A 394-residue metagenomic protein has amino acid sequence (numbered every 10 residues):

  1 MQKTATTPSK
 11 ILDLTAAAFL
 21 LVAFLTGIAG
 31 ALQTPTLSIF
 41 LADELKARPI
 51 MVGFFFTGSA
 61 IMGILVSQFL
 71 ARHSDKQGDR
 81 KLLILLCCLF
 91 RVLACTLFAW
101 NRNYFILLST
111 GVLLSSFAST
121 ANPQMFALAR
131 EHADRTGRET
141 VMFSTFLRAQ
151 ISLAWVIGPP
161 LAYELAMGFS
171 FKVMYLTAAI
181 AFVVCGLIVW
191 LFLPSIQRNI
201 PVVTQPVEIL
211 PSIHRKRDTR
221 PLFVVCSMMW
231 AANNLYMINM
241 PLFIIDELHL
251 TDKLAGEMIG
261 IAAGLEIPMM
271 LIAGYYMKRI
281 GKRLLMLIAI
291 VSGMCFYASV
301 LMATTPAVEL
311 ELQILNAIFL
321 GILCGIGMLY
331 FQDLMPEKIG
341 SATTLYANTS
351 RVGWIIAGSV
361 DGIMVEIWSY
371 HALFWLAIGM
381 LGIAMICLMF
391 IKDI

Functional and structural regions predicted by a protein language model:
M1-D13, P194-V225: Juxtamembrane intracellular "pre-TM" segments in multi-pass secondary transporters
T6-A60, W230-E247, A255: Helix-loop boundary and gating motifs at the non-cytosolic
F24, F105-N122, S227, V308-I322: Hydrophobic core of transmembrane alpha-helices in multi-pass small-molecule transporters, especially MFS/SLC-type
V66-D79, A166, M269-G281, V365: Helix-to-loop junctions at the C-terminal end of transmembrane segments in multipass secondary transporters
L82-T96, A179, L284-S299, I378: Structural signature of the two symmetry-related core transmembrane helices
L114-A149: Cytoplasmic helix-loop-helix junction between adjacent transmembrane helices in 12-TM secondary transporters
G281-G327: C-terminal transmembrane helical hairpin of 12-TM major facilitator-type secondary transporters
E337-I367: A late C-terminal transmembrane helix in Major Facilitator Superfamily
